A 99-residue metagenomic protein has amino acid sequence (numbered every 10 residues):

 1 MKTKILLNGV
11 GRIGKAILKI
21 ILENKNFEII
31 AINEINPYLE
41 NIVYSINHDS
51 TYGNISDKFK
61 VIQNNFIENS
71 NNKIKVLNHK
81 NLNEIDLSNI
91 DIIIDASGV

Functional and structural regions predicted by a protein language model:
M1-V99: N-terminal Rossmann-like NAD(P) cofactor-binding subdomain of oxidoreductases, focused on the glycine-rich
